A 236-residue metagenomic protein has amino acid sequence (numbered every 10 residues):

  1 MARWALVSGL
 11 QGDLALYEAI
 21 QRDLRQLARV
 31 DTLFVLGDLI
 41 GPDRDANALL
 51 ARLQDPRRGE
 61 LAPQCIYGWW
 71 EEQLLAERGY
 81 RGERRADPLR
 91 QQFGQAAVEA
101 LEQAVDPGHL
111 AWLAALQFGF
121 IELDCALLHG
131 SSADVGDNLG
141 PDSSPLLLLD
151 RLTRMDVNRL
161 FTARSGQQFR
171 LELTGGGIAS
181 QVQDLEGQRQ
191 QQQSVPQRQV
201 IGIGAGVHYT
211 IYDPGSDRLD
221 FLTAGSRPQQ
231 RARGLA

Functional and structural regions predicted by a protein language model:
M1-A5, F120-A126, V195-Q199: Beta-strand-turn-beta hairpins that frame and shape the catalytic cleft of phosphate-ester-processing enzymes
A2-V7, G12-A100: Core catalytic region of metal-dependent phosphoesterases/phosphodiesterases, especially metallo-beta-lactamase-like
V7-S8, L33-D38, Q64-W69, L128 (+2 more regions): Active-site neighborhood of phospho(di)ester-bond hydrolases with catalytic His/Asp-centered motifs
Q11-L16, G41-R44, W70-L75, V135 (+2 more regions): Active-site environment of divalent metal-dependent phosphoester hydrolases
L27, P56-E60, L152-M155, Q193-V195: Short, conserved loop/helix-junction motifs that constitute active-site signature segments in enzyme catalytic cores
L27-T32, E102-T174: His/acidic metal-ligating clusters that form di-metal
A76-Y80, L139, L173-G175, R233: Short aromatic-enriched loop/helix-cap "lid" or pocket-rim segments at secondary-structure transitions that line
L171-A236: Acidic, His/Gly-rich catalytic cores of divalent-metal-dependent hydrolytic chemistry
